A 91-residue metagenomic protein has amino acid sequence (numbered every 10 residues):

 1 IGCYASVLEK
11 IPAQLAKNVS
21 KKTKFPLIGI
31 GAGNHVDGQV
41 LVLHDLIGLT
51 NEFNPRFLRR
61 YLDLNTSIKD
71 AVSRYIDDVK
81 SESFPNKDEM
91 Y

Functional and structural regions predicted by a protein language model:
I1-Y91: Alpha/beta enzyme core
